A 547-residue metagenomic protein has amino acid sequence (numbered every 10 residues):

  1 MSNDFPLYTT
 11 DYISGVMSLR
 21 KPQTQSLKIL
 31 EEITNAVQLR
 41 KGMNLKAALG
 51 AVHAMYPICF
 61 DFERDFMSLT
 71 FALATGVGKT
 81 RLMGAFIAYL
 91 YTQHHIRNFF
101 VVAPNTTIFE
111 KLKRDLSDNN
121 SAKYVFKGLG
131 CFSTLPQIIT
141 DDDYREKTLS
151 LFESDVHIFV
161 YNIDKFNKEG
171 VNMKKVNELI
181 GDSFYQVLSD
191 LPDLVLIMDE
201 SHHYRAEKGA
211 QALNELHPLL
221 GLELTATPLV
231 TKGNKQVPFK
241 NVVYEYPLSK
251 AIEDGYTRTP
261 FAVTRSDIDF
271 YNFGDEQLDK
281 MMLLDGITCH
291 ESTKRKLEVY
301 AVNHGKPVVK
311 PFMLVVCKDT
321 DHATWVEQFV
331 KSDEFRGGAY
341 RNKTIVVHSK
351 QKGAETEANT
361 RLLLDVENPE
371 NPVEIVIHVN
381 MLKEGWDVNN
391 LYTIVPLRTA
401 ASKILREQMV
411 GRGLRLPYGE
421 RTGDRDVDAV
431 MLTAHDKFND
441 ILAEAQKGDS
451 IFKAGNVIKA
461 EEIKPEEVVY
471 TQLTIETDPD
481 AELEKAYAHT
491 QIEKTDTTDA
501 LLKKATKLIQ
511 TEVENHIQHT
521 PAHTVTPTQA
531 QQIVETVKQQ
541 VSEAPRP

Functional and structural regions predicted by a protein language model:
S2-A72: Conserved pre-motif I regulatory segment
K28, Q93, E110, N120-Q137 (+8 more regions): Helicase-associated low-complexity regulatory tails and linkers flanking the ATPase motor
A72-V77, G84-E110: Conserved SF1/SF2 helicase motif Ia
V77-G78, M381, A400: ATP-binding Walker
R97-N105, V309-K318, V347: Conserved RecA-like ASCE P-loop NTPase motor core of nucleic-acid helicases/translocases
T106-F159: Conserved nucleic-acid-binding Ia/Ib motif block in the N-terminal RecA-like helicase ATPase lobe
D199-E200, M381: Walker B catalytic acidic pair
V376-L391, G411-G413: SF2 helicase motor core recognition
